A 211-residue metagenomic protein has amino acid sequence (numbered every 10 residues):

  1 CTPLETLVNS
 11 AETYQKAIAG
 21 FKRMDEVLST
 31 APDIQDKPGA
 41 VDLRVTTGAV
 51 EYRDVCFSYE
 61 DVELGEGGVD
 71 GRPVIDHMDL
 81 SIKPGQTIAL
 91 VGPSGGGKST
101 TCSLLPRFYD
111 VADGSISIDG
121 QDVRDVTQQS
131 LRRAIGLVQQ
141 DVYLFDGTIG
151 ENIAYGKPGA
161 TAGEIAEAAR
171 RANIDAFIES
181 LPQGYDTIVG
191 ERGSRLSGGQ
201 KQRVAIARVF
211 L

Functional and structural regions predicted by a protein language model:
C1-V27: Cytosolic ends of transmembrane helices, especially the final helix of ABC transmembrane type-1 domains
Y14, A31-Q35: Signal-transduction coiled-coil helices of two-component systems
I18-S29, A49-R53, A166: Extended non-transmembrane interhelical loops and adjacent amphipathic helices of multipass membrane proteins
E26, D33, A154: Conserved E/DxxT/N motif and adjacent residues on the DHp alpha2 helix of HisKA-family sensor histidine kinases
T30-A31, Y109: Two-component histidine kinase transmitter core
D36, L43-L211: ABC-type nucleotide-binding domain
